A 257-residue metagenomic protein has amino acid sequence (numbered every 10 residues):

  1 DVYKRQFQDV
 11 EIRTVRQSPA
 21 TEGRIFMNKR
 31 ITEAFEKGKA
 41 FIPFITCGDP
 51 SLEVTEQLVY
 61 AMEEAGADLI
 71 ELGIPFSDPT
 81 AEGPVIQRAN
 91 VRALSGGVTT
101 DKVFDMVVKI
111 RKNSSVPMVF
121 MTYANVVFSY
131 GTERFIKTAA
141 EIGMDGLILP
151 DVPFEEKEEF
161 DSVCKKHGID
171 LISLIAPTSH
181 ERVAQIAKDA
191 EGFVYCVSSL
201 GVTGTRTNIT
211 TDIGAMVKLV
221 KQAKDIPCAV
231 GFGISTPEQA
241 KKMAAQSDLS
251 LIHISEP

Functional and structural regions predicted by a protein language model:
D1-Y3, G23, E256-P257: Short, small-residue-biased leader/transition segments that mark boundaries at the very start of proteins
F26-I42: N-terminal amphipathic alpha-helix/helix-capping segment at the start of soluble metabolic enzymes
N28-R30, D78-P84, V98-D105, F128-T132 (+4 more regions): Active-site-adjacent beta->alpha loops and helix N-cap segments on the catalytic face of soluble alpha/beta enzymes
F41-I45, I70-L72, M118-T122, L147-L149 (+4 more regions): Hydrophobic faces of well-ordered beta-strands that scaffold small-molecule active sites in alpha/beta enzyme cores
T55-Y60, E181-Q185, I234-D248: Catalytic cores of alpha/beta
L72-S77, I148, P153, S198-G204 (+1 more regions): Glycine-rich phosphate-binding active-site loops on the catalytic face of alpha/beta enzymes
R88-L149: Active-site beta->alpha loop and helix N-cap motifs at the rims of alpha/beta catalytic domains
G97, M144-E156, D170-T178: Catalytic beta/alpha-barrel core
